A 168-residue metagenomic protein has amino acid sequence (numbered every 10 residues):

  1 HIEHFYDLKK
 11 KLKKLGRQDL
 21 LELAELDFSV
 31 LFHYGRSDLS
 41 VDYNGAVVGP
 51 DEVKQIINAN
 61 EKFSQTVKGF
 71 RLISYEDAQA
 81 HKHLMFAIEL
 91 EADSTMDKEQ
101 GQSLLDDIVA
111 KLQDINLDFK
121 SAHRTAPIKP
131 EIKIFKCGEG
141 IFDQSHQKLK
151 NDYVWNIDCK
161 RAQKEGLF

Functional and structural regions predicted by a protein language model:
H1-F168: AMP-binding adenylation
